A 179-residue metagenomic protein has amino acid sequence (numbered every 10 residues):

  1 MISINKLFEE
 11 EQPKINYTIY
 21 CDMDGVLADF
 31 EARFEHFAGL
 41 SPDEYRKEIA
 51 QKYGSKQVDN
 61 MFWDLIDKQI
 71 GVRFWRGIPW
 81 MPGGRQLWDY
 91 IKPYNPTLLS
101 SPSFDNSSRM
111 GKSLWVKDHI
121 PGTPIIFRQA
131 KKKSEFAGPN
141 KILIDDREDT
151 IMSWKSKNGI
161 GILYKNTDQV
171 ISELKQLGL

Functional and structural regions predicted by a protein language model:
L7-I66, N166: Active-site neighborhood of HAD-like aspartate-dependent phosphohydrolases
D64-L98, D105-M110: Short, acidic loop-to-helix structural element flanking the phosphoryl-transfer center in phosphate-processing enzymes
K92, P121, K157-N158: Short, structured coil segments at secondary-structure junctions
L99-I142, E148-M152: Substrate-recognition "cap/lid" segment bordering the active-site pocket of phosphatases
S134-G138, E173-L179: Short amphipathic alpha-helix with an adjacent loop that forms part of the alpha/beta core around
I142-Q176: Acidic, Mg2+-coordinating phosphoryl-transfer loop and its flanking beta/alpha structural elements, shared across
